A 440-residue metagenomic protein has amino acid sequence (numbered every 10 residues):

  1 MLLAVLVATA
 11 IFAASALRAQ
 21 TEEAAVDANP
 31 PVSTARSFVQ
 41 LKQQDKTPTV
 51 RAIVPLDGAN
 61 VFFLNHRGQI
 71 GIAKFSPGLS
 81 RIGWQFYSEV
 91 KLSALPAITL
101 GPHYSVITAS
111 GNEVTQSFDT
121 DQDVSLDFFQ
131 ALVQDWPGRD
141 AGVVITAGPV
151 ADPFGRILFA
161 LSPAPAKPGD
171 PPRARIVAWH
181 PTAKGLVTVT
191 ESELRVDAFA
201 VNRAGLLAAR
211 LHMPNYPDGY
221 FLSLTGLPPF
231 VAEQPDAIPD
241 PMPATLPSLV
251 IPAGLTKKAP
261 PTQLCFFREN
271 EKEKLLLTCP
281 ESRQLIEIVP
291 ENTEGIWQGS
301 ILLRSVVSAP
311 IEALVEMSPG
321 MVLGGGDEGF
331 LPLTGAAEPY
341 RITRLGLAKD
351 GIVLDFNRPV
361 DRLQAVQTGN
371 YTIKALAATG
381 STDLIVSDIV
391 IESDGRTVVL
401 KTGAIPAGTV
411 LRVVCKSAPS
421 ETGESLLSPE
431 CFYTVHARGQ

Functional and structural regions predicted by a protein language model:
L2-A14: Bacterial N-terminal signal peptides
F12-E22: Bacterial Sec-dependent signal peptides at the C-terminal "C-region" and cleavage site
Q20-A337: Beta-propeller domains with acidic blade repeats across secreted/periplasmic ectodomains and cytosolic WD/CNH propellers
P48, N65, V144, K349 (+2 more regions): Extracytoplasmic
G335-L347, P406, V414-Q440: Acidic, Ser/Thr/Gly/Pro-rich low-complexity segments and short DxT(G/T)-type signature motifs
K349-V353, T397-V399, E430: Intrinsic-disorder/low-complexity, polar/charged segments enriched in Ser/Thr/Lys/Arg/Asp/Glu/Gln
V353-V390, V413-T422, P429-Y433: Short, surface-exposed alpha-helix to beta-strand junction/turn motifs within ectodomains of secreted and cell-envelope
I391-T409: A surface-exposed beta-strand-loop module
